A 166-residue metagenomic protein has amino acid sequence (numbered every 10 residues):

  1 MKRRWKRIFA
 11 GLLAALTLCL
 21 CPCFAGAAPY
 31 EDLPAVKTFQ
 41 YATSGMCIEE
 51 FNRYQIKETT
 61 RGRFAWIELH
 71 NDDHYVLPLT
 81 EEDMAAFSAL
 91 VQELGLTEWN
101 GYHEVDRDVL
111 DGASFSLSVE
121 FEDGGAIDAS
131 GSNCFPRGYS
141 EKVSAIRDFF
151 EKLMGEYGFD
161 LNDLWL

Functional and structural regions predicted by a protein language model:
M1-Y30, L117: Gram-positive cell-envelope targeting signals
C19-C23, C47, C134: Generic recognition of cysteine residues
A25-W66, P78: N-terminal export/targeting and maturation segments
A28-M46, L90, T97-L166: Short, well-ordered, aromatic-rich surface patches in folded extracellular/luminal domains
I48-E50, N71, D111: Residues that act as N-cap/strand-start positions at coil-to-secondary-structure junctions
F51-K57, Y75-L79, G124-F135: Short amphipathic beta-strand/extended segments with alternating polar/hydrophobic composition
F64-W99: A short-motif feature that recognizes glycine-rich, charge-decorated loops that bind or process nucleotide phosphates
